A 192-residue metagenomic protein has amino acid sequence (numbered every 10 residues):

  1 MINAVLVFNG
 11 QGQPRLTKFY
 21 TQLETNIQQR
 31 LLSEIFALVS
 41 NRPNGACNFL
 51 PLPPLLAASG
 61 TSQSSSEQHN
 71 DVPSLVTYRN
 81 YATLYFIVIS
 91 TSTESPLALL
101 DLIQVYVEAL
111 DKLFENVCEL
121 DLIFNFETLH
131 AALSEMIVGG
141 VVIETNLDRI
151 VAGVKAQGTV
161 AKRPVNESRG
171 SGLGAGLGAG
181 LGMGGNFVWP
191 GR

Functional and structural regions predicted by a protein language model:
M1-R192: Acidic, low-complexity cytosolic segments
